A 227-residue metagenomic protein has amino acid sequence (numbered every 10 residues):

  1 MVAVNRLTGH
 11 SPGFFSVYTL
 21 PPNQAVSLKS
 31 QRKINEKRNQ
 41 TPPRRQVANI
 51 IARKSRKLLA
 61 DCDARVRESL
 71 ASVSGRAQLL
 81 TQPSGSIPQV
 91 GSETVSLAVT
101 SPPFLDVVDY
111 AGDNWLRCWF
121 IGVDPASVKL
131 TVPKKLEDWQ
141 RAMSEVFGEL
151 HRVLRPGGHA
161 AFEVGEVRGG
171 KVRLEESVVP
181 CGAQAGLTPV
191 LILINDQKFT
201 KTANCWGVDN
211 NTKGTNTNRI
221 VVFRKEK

Functional and structural regions predicted by a protein language model:
M1-V99, L105-D106: SAM-dependent nucleic-acid methyltransferase catalytic core
V73-S74, V153-P156, L174, K213-N216: A structural signal for short secondary-structure junctions
S86-P88, L105-V108, R168-K171, K198-A203: Flexible loop/turn segments at secondary-structure boundaries
G91, A111-G112, R173-E175: Residues at alpha-helix caps and immediate loop-helix transition turns in enzyme cores, especially N- and C-cap
V95, G157-A161, N218: Active-site lining segments that contact anionic ligands and/or coordinate catalytic metals
P103-E145, G157, A161: Mobile active-site "lid"/loop adjacent to the S-adenosyl-L-methionine
V132-I192: Conserved Class I SAM-dependent methyltransferase catalytic core
G170-V179, L187-K227: Class I S-adenosyl-L-methionine
